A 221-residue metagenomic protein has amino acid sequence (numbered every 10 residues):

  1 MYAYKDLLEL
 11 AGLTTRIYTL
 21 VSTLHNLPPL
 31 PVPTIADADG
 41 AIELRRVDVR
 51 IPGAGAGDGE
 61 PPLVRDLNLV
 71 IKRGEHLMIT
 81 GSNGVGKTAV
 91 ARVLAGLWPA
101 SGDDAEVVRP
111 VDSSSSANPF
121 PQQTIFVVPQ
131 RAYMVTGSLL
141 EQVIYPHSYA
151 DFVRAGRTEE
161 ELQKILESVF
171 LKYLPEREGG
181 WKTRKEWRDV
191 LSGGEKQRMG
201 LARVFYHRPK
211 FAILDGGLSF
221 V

Functional and structural regions predicted by a protein language model:
M1-H25, P29: Cytosolic ends of transmembrane helices, especially the final helix of ABC transmembrane type-1 domains
V21-M78, E106-F120, E159: Primarily ABC-family ATPase nucleotide-binding module
T80-S82: The feature captures the beta-strand-to-loop junction immediately N-terminal to the Walker
L94-A95: Helix-to-loop junction immediately C-terminal to a conserved catalytic motif
A132-E186, R208-K210: Conserved "ABC signature" C-loop
L201: Hydrophobic anchor residue at the start of the ABC signature
A212-G216: Catalytic Walker B motif of ABC-type/P-loop ATPase nucleotide-binding domains
